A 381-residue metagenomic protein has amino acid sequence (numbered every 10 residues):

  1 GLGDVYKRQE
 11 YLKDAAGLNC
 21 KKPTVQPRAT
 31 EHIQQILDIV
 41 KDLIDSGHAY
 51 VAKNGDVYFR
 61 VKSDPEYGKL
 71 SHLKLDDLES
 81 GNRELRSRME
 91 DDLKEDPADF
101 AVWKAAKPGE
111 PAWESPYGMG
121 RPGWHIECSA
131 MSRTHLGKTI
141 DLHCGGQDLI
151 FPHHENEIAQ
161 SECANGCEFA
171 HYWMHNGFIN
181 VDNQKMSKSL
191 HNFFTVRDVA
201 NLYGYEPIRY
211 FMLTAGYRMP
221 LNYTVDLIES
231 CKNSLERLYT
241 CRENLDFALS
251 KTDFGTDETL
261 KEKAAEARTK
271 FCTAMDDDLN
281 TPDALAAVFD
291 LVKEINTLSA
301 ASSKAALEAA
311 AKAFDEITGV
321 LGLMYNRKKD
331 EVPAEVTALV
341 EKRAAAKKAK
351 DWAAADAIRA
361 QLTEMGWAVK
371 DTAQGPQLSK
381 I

Functional and structural regions predicted by a protein language model:
L2-Y6: Short, small-residue-biased leader/transition segments that mark boundaries at the very start of proteins
K7-P23, S132-G137: CE4/NodB-like, metal-dependent polysaccharide N-deacetylase domain that modifies extracellular/periplasmic N-acetylated
K13, Q34-D246: Alpha-helical recognition segments enriched in aromatics with Gly/Pro capping that present substrate-recognition
K21, T139, C167-E168, M324 (+1 more regions): Short coil/loop linkers at secondary-structure junctions
K22, A52-N54, D371-G375: Short Gly/Ser/Thr- and Asp/Glu-enriched loop/turn motifs at secondary-structure junctions
T24-H32, N176: Acidic carboxylate-rich catalytic motifs and surrounding loops in phosphoryl-/glycosyl-chemistry enzymes
E31, G123-E127, L279, D283-A286: Aromatic- and histidine-enriched alpha-helix N-cap/loop-to-helix transition segments that scaffold the rims
K185-M186, F193-I381: Structural preference for alpha-helix termini/caps and helix-kink/transition segments
